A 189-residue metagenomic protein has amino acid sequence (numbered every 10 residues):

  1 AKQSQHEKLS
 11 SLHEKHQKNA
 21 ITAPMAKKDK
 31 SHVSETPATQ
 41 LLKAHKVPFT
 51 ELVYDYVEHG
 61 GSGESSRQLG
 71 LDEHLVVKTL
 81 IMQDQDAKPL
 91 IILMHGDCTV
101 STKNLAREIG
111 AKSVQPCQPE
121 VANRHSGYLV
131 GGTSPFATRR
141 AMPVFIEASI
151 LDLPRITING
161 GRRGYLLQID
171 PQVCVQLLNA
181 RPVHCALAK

Functional and structural regions predicted by a protein language model:
Q3-L9, H16: Cationic, low-complexity basic patches in intrinsically disordered or flexible, solvent-exposed regions
K8-S11, I21: Short, positively charged and aromatic/hydrophobic N-terminal segments
H16-K189: Extended, low-hydrophobicity, polar/charged segments
